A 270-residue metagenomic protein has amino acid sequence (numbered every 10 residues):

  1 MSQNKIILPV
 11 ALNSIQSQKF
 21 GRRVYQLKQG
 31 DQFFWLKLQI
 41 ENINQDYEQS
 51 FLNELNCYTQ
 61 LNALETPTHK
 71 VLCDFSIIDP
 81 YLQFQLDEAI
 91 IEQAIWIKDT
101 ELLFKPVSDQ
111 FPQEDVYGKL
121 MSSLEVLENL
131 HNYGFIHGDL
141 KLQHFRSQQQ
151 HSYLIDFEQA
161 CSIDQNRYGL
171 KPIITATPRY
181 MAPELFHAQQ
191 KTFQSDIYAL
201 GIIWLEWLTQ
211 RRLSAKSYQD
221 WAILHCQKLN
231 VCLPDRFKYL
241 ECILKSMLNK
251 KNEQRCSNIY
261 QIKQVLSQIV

Functional and structural regions predicted by a protein language model:
F20-T59: ATP-binding glycine-rich loop module of kinase domains
L72-F111: Conserved structural core of kinase catalytic domains
H131-S147: Catalytic-loop of the protein kinase fold
D156-C161: Activation of the activation-loop gatekeeper triad in protein kinase-fold domains
L170-L185: Conserved activation segment of eukaryotic-like protein kinases, specifically the C-terminal portion of the activation
D196: Conserved catalytic-loop aspartate of Hanks-type protein kinases
